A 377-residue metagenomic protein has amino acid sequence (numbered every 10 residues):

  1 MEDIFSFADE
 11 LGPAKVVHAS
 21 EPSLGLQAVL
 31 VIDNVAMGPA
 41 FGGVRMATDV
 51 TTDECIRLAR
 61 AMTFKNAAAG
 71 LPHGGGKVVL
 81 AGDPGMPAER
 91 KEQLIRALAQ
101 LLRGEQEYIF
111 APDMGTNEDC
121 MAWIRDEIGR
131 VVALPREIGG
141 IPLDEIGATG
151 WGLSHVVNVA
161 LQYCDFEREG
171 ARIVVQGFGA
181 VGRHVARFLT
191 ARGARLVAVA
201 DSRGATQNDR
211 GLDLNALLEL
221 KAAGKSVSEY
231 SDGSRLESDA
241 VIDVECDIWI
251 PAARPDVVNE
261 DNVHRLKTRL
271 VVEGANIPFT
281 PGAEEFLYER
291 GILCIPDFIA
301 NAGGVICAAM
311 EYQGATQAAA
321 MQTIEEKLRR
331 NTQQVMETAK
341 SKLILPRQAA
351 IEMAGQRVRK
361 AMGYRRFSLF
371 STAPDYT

Functional and structural regions predicted by a protein language model:
M1-L143: N-terminal ligand-binding/catalytic initiation module
R45, L161, T268-T377: Adenosine-phosphate binding glycine-rich loop
C55-L58, L153-L161, V185, V305-A309 (+1 more regions): Buried hydrophobic packing segments
A67-L71, Y108-M114, D165-R172, A339-I351 (+1 more regions): Flexible, glycine/charged-enriched surface loops at secondary-structure junctions
Y108-D113, V132-P135, A198-D201, I250-P251 (+3 more regions): General beta-strand structural signal in soluble alpha/beta enzymes
D144-E245: Glycine-rich phosphate/diphosphate-binding loop of Rossmann-like nucleotide-binding domains
G204-C294: Rossmann-like adenosine-cofactor binding region
